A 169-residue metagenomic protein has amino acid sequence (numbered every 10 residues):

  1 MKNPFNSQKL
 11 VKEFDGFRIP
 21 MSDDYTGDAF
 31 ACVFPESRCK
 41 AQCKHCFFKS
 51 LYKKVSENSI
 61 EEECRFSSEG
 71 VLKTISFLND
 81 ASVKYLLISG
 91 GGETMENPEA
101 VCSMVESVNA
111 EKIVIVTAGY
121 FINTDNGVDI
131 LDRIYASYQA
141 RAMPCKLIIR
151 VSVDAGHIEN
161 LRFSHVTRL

Functional and structural regions predicted by a protein language model:
K2-T117, I122-D129, R133: Conserved alpha-helical substructure of the radical SAM core
Y85-L86, N109-V114, I134-V153, H157-L169: Conserved C-terminal portion of the radical SAM core fold that forms the substrate/S-adenosylmethionine-binding
